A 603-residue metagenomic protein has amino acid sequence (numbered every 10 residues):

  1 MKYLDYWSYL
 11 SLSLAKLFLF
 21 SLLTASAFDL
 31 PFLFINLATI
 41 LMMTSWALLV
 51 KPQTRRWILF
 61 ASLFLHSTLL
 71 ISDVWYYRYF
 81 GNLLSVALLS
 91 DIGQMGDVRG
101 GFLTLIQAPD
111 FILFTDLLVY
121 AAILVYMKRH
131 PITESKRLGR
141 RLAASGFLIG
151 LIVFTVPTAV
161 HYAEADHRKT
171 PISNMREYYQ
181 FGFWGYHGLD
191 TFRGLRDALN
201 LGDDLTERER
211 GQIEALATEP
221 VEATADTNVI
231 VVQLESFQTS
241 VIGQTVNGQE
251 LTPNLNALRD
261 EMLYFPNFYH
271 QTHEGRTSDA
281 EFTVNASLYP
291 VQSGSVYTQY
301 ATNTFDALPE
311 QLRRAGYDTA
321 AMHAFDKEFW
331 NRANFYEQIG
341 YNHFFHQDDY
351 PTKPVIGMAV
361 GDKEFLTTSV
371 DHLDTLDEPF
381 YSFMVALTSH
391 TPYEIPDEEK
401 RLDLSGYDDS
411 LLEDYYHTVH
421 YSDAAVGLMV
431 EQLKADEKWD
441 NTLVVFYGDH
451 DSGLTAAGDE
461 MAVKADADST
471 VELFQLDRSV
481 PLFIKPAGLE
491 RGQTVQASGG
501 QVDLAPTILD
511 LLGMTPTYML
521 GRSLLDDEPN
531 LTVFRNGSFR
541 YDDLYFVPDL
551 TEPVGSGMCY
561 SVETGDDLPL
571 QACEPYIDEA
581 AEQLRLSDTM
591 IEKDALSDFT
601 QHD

Functional and structural regions predicted by a protein language model:
M1-Y186: Transmembrane and membrane-interface helices of multi-pass, inner-membrane envelope-modifying transferases
Y3-D29, L103-L105, I123, M127 (+5 more regions): Short secondary-structure boundary segments
Y9, S135, G139, L148 (+10 more regions): Generic N-terminal initiation segments characterized by hydrophobic and/or small/turn-forming residues
L48, S90, Q94-T104, E177 (+7 more regions): Charged/polar, solvent-exposed surface patches and flexible loops
W75-L88, T104-D110, R193-N200, T206 (+6 more regions): A diffuse structural propensity rather than consistent per-protein peaks
F114-A122, H167-R193, A424, E460 (+3 more regions): A broadly tuned "polar low-complexity/structure-edge" signature
V156-N228, V232: Membrane-interface segments at or immediately adjacent to transmembrane helices that form the boundary between
Q212-D603: Solvent-exposed soluble domains appended to multi-pass membrane proteins
